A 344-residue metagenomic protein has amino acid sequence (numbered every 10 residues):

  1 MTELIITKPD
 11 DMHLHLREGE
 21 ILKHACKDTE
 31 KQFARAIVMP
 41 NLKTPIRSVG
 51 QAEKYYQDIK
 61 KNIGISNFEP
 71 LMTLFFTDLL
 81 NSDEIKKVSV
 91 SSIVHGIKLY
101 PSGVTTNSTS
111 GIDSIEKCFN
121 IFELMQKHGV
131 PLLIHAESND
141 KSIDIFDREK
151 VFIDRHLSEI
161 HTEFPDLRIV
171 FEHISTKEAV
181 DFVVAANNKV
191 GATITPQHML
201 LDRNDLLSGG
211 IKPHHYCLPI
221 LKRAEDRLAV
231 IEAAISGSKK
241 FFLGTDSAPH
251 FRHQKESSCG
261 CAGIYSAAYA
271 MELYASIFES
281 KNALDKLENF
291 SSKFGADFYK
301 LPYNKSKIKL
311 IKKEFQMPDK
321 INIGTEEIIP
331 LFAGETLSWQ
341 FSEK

Functional and structural regions predicted by a protein language model:
M1-I5: Histidine-rich, glycine-flanked metal-binding segment
K8-G19, L132-S138, I194, S247: Histidine-centered catalytic micro-motifs
D10-M12, A25-Q51, G64-T77, I93-N107 (+2 more regions): Divalent metal-dependent hydrolysis catalytic cores, especially in the metallo-beta-lactamase
G19-C26, L79-S89: Short, acidic/polar
K60-F68, T162-D166, N188, N282: Short helix-capping segments at alpha-helix termini
D83-L99, N107-L243: Histidine/acidic residue-rich metal-binding segments in metalloenzymes
T162, S236-Y303: His/Asp/Glu-enriched, well-ordered alpha-helical/loop segment that forms or immediately abuts the divalent-metal
M271-K344: Mid-to-C-terminal alpha-helical segments outside catalytic/metal-binding sites
